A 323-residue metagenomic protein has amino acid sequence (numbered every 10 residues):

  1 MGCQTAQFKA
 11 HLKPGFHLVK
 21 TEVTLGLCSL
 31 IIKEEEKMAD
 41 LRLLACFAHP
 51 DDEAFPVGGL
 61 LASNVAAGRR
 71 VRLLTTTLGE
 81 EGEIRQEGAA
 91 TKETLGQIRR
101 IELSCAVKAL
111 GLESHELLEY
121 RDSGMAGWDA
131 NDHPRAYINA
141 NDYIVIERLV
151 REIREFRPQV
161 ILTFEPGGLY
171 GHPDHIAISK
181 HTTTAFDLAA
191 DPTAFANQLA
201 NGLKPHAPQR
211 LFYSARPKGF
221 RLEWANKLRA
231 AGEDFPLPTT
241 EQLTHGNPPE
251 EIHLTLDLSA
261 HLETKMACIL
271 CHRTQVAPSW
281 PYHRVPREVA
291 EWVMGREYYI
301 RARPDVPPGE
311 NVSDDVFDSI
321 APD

Functional and structural regions predicted by a protein language model:
G2, K9-A10, D40, T163: N-terminal hydrophobic alpha-helix used for membrane targeting or insertion
Q4, L12, H17-L18: Short hydrophobic targeting helices and cationic amphipathic motifs that mediate membrane/organellar targeting
Q7-F8, K20, I31: Intrinsically disordered, low-complexity segments enriched in serine/threonine/proline/glycine and often basic
H17-K20, A62-N64, R85, D187 (+2 more regions): Residues in and immediately flanking transmembrane alpha helices
V23, L30-K33, K37-L44, N131 (+2 more regions): Metal-dependent de-N-acetylase/amidase catalytic core
L30-F156, T183-T184, D191, I300-R301 (+1 more regions): Active-site rim/loop-helix segments in enzyme catalytic domains that contact anionic ligands
